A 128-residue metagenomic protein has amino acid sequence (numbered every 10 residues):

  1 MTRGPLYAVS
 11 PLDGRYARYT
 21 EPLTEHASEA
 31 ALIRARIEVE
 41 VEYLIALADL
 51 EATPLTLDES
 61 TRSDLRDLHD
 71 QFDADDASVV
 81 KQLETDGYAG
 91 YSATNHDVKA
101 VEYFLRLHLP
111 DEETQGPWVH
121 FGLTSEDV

Functional and structural regions predicted by a protein language model:
M1-V128: A helix-coil-helix interface module used to build multimeric assemblies and to scaffold catalytic/cofactor sites
